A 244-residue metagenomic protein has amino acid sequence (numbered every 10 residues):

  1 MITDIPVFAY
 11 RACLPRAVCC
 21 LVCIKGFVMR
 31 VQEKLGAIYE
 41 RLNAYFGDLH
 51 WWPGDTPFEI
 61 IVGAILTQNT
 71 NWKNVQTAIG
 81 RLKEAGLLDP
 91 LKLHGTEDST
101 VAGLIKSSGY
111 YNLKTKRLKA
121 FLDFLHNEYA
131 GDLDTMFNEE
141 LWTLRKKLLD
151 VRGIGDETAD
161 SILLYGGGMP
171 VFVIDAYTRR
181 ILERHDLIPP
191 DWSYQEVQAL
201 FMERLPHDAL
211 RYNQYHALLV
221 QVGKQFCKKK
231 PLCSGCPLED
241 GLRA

Functional and structural regions predicted by a protein language model:
R11-A12, C236: Prokaryotic Sec-type signal peptides and long signal-anchor helices with extended Leu/Ile/Val-rich h-regions
C13, C19-C23: Cysteine-centered motifs
R30-A244: Catalytic cores of DNA base-excision repair glycosylases
